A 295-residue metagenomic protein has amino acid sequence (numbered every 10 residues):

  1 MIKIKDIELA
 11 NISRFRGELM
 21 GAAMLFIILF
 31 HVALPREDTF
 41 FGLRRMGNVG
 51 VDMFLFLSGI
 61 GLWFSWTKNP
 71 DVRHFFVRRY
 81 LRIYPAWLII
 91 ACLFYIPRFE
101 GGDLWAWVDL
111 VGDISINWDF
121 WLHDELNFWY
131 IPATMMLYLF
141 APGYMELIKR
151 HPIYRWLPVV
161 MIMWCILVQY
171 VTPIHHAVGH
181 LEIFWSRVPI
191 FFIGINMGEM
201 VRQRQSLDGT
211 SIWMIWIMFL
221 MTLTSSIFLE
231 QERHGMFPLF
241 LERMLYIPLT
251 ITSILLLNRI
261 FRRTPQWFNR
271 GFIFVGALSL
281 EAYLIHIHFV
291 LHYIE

Functional and structural regions predicted by a protein language model:
M1-L167, S206-I217, P265-F274, L278-E281: Membrane-cytosol interface segments of multi-pass membrane proteins, especially ER/Golgi lipid-handling enzymes
K3, V171-T172, N258: A short alpha-helix capping/helix-coil boundary motif
L34-R36, R98, V168-Q169, E199 (+1 more regions): Active-site environment of divalent metal-dependent phosphoester hydrolases
T39-V51, D119-A133, Y170-I193, T224-S253: Interfacial loop-to-helix transition and helix-capping segments at the boundaries of transmembrane helices
G61-F64, L139, F192-N196, T252-L255: Specific aromatic-rich, kink-prone transmembrane helix
M135, H286-I287: Transmembrane helices and adjacent periplasmic/lumenal helix-loop junctions of polyprenol-phosphate-dependent
Y144, R150-Y154, L167-R202, I212: Hydrophobic, aromatic-enriched interface-forming segments
F184-F192, R202-E281, I287-E295: Alpha-helical transmembrane segments and terminal signal-anchor/GPI-anchor hydrophobic tails, characterized by long
